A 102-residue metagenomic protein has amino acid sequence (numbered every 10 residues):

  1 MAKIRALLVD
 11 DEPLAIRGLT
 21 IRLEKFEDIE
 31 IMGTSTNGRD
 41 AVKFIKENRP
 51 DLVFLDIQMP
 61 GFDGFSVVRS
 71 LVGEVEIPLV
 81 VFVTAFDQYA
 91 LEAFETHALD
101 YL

Functional and structural regions predicted by a protein language model:
M1-R5: Non-catalytic signal-transmission and effector/linker regions of two-component phosphorelay proteins
V9-D10, S35, V53: Conserved sequence signature across two-component system core domains
A15, E24, P60: The feature encodes the CheY-like receiver
I16-R17, A90: Charged phosphotransfer/docking patches of two-component systems
R22-K25, F44: Alpha-helical interaction/dimerization surfaces of two-component signaling modules
F26-M32, I77-P78: A generic structural motif
M32-A41: Conserved Asp/Asn-Gly motif in the active-site loop of CheY-like receiver
V42-L102: CheY-like receiver
